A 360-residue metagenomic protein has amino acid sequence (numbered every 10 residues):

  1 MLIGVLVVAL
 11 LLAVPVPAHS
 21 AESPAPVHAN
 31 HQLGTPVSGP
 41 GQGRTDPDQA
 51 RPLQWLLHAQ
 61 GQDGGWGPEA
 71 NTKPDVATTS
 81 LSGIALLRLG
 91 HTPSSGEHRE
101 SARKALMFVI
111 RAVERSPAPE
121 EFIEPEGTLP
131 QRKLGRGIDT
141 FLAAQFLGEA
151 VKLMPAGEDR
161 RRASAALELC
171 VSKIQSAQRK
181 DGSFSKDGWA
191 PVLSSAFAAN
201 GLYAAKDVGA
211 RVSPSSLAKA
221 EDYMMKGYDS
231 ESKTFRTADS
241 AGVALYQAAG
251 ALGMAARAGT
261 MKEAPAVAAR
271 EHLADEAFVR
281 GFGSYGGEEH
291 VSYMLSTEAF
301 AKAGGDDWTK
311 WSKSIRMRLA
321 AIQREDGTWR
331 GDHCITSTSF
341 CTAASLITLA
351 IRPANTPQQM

Functional and structural regions predicted by a protein language model:
I3-P15: Bacterial N-terminal signal peptides
A18-M360: Preference for long, amphipathic alpha-helical scaffolds in soluble/luminal domains and all-alpha bundles
